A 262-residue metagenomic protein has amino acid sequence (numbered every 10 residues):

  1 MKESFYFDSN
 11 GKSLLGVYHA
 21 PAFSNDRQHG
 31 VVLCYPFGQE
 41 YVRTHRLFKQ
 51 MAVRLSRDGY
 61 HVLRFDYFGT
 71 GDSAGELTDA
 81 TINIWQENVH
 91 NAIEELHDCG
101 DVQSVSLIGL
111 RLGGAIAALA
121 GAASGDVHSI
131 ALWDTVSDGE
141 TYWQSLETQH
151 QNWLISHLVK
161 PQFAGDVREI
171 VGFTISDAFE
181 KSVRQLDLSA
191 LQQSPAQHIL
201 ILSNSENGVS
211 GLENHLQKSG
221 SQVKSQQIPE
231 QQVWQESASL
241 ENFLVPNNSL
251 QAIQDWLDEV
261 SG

Functional and structural regions predicted by a protein language model:
M1-N25: An N-terminal hydrophobic leader/cap segment in hydrolases
D8, P21-D66: Short, surface-exposed "cap/lid" segments of acyl-processing enzymes
F37, H61-G71, V136, P229-Q231: Short beta-to-alpha linker loops that shape the active-site pocket of alpha/beta-hydrolase fold enzymes
L47-F48, E76-T81, S239-F243: Short glycine-enriched, charge-decorated loop/helix-capping segments at active-site entrances that position
T70-V102: Catalytic nucleophile-loop/oxyanion-hole region of alpha/beta-hydrolase and closely related hydrolase-like folds
I108-A117, D134: Gly/Ala-rich beta-loop-alpha elbow adjacent to hydrolase catalytic centers
L119-A123: Active-site signature of alpha/beta-hydrolase-fold catalytic machinery across serine- and Asp/Cys-nucleophile hydrolases
S124-E259: The alpha/beta-hydrolase serine catalytic core
